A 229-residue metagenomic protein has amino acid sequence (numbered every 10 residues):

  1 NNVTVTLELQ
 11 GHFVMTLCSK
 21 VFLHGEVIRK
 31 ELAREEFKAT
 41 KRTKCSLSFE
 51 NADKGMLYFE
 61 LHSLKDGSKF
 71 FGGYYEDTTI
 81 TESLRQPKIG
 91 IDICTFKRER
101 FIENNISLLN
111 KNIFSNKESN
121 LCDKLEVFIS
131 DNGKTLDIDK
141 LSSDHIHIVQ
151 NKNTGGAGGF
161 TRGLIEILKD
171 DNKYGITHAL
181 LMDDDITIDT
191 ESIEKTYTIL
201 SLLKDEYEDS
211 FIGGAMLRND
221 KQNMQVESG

Functional and structural regions predicted by a protein language model:
N1-S107, N120: N-proximal low-complexity "stem/linker" segments adjacent to membrane-targeting elements
P87-I89, C122-V127, I176-A179, E208-I212: Residue-level recognition of the N-termini of beta-strands and the immediately preceding loop/turn
C94, R98-N105, K152-F160, I188-S192: Phosphate/oxyanion-binding active-site loops and adjacent basic polyanion-contact surfaces
L109-V149: Acidic donor-binding segment of Leloir-type glycosyltransferases
K111-C122, I167-G175, S201-Y207: Alpha-helix termini
L141-G158, E166: Conserved donor nucleotide-binding strand/loop of the catalytic core
Y174-T187: Short beta-strand-to-loop acidic/aromatic patch adjacent to the donor-nucleotide binding site
E191-G229: Conserved donor NDP-sugar-binding/catalytic core segment of glycosyltransferases
